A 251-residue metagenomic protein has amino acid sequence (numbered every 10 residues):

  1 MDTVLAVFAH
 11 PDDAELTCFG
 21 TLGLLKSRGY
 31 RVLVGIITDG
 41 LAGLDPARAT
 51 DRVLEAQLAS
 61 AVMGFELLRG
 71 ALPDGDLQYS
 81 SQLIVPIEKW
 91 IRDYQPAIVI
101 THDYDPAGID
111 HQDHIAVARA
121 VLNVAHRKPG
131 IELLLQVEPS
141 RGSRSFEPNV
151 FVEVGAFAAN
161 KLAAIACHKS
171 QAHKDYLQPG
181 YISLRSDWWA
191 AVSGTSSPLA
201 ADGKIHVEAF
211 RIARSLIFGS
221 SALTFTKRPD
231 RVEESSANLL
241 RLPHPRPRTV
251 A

Functional and structural regions predicted by a protein language model:
M1-A97, H126-R127, I217-V250: Active-site rim/loop-helix segments in enzyme catalytic domains that contact anionic ligands
D2, I131-L133, V137-A251: The feature marks non-catalytic terminal segments
A14, G40-L44, G75, Y104-D110 (+2 more regions): Active-site environment of divalent metal-dependent phosphoester hydrolases
D45-A47, Y79-S81, D110-Q112, F146-N149: Short, well-ordered secondary-structure micro-motifs
R52, L83, D113-V121, F157 (+1 more regions): Internal, well-ordered alpha-helical segments in soluble enzyme and binding-protein domains
W90-L133: Active-site adenylate/phosphate-handling loop in enzymes that bind or generate adenylated species
